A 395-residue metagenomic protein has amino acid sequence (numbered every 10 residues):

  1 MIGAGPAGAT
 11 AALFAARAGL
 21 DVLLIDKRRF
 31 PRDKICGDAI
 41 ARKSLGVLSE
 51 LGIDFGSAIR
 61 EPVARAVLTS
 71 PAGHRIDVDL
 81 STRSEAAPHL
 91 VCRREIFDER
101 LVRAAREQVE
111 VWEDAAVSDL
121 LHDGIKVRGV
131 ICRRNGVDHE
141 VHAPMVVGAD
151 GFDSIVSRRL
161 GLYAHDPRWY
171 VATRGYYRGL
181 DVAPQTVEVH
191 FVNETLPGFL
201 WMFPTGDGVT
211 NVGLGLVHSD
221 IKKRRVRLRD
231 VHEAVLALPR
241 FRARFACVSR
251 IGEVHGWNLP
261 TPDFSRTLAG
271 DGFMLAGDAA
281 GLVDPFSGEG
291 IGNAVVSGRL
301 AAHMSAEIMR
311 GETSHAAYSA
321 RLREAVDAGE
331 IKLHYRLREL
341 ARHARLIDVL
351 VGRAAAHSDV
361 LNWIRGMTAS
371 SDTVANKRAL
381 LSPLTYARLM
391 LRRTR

Functional and structural regions predicted by a protein language model:
A4, L13-C36: Glycine-rich FAD pyrophosphate-binding loop
G8-A9: N-terminal Rossmann-fold NAD(P) dinucleotide-binding loop
L24-I25, G148, A276, L282: Generic enzyme active-site microenvironment
L45, S49-E99: A conserved beta-strand/loop capping segment in the N-terminal third of enzymes that catalyze redox or closely related
S70-H74, L121-R128, A269-D271: A short, glycine/Asx- and small/polar-enriched loop/turn that sits immediately N-terminal to a beta-strand
A104-C247, P260: Predominantly flavin-linked oxidoreductase catalytic cores and closely associated redox partners
D220-M304, R310: FAD/FMN-dependent oxidoreductases across multiple families
H303-R395: C-terminal helical "tail/cap" subdomain of flavin- and related membrane-associated enzymes
